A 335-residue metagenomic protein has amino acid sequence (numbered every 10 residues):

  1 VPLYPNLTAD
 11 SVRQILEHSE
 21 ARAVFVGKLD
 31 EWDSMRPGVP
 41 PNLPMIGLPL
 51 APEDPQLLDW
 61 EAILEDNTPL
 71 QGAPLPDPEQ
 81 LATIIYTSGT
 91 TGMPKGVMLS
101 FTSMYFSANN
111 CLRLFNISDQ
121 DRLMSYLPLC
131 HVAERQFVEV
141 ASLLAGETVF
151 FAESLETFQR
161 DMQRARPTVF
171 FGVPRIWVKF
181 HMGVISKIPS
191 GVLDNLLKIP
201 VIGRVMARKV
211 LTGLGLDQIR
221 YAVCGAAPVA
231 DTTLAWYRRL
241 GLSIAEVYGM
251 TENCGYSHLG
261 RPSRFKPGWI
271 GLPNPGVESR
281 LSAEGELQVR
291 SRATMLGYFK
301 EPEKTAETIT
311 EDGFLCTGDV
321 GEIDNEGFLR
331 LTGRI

Functional and structural regions predicted by a protein language model:
V1-F25, G96-M98, G146-S154, A245: Short beta-strand->loop structural element characteristic of the AMP-binding/adenylate-forming
D30-P78, V184-G213: ANL superfamily adenylate-forming
L50, L197-L214, I219-L242: Short gly/Ser/Thr-rich phosphate-binding loop of adenylate-forming enzymes
P52, N67-Y86, M93, N116-R122: Conserved pre-ATP/AMP-binding loop-to-beta segment of ANL
A82-A108: Conserved AMP-binding A3 loop
F101, V229, A235-S243, M250-G268 (+2 more regions): Active-site loops of AMP-binding adenylate-forming
Y105-R122, L129-K209, Q218, S243: Conserved AMP-binding/adenylation subdomain of ANL enzymes
P273-G276, R280-I335: Conserved ATP-binding/catalytic segment of the ANL
